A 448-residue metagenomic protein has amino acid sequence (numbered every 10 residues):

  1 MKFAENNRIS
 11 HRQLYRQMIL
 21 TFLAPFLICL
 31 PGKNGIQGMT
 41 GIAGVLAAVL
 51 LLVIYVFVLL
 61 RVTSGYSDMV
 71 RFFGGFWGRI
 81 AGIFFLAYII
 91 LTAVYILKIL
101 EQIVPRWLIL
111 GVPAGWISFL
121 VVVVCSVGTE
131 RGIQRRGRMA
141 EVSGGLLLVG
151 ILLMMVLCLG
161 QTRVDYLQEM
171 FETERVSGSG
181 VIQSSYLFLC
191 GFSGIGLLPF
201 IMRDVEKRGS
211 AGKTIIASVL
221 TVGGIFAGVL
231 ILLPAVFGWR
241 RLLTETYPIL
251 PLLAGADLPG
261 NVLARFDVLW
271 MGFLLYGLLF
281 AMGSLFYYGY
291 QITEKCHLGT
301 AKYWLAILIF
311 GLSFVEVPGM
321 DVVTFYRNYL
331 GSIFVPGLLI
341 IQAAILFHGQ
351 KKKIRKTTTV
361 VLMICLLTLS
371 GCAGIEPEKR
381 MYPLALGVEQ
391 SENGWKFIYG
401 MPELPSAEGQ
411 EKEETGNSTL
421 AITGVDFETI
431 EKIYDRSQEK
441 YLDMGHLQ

Functional and structural regions predicted by a protein language model:
S10-G32, G44, Y55, F85-I89 (+5 more regions): Hydrophobic, membrane-embedded alpha-helices of multi-pass small-molecule transporters
L27-S118, V122-V123, F427-I430, S437 (+1 more regions): Membrane helical hairpin/interfacial module
G35, Q102-P105, V123-S143, D204-R208 (+2 more regions): Membrane-water interface regions at transmembrane-helix termini and the short interhelical loops of multi-pass membrane
L46-L59, L86-I96, C125, L146-L159 (+2 more regions): Selective recognition of specific alpha-helical transmembrane segments in multi-pass small-molecule
I90-L97, L146-T173, F188-G191, L233-P234 (+1 more regions): Hydrophobic alpha-helical segments and their helix-loop junctions in multi-pass secondary transporters
L100, G115, G128-C158, N328-Q342: Membrane-interface loop-to-helix entry segments
V236-F266: Membrane-interface interhelical connector segments
L369-Q448: A glycine-rich, acidic short-motif signal
